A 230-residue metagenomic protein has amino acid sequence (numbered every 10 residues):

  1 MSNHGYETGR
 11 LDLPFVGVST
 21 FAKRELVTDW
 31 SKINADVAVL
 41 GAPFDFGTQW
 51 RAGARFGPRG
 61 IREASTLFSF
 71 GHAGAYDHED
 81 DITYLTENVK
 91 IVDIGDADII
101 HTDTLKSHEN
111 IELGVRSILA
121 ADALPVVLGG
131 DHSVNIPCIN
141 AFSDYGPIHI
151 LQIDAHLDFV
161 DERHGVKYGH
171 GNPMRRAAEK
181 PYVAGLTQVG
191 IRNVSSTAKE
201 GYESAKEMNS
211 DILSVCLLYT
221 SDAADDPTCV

Functional and structural regions predicted by a protein language model:
S2-D103: N-terminal glycine-rich anion-binding loop in soluble enzyme alpha/beta folds
E25-K32, C138-D144, S221: Short amphipathic alpha-helices and their capping/turn segments at secondary-structure boundaries
D81-K90, A177, Y202-N209: Short, conserved catalytic or adaptor-binding loops enriched in Gly and charged residues
S107-V115, L119-T187, S196: Active-site histidine-anchored catalytic micro-motif
S195-E203: Short, glycine/polar-rich helix-capping loops at beta-to-alpha or helix-loop-helix junctions that flank or form
I212-V215: Short acidic-hydrophobic, aromatic-tinged amphipathic segments that line or gate anion-handling sites
Y219-D225: Conserved small/polar residues in nucleotide/adenosyl-binding loops
